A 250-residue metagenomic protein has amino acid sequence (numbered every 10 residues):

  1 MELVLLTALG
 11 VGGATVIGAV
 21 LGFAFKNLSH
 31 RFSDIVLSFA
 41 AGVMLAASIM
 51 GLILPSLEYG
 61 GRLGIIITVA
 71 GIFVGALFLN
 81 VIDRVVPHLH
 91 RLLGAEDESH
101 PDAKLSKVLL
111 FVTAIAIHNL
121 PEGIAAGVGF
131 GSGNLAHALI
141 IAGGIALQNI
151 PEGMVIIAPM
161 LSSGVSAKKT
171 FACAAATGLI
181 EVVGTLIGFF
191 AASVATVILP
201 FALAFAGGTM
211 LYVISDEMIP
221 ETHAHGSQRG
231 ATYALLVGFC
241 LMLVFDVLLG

Functional and structural regions predicted by a protein language model:
M1-G250: Intrinsically disordered, metal-sensing/regulatory segments
